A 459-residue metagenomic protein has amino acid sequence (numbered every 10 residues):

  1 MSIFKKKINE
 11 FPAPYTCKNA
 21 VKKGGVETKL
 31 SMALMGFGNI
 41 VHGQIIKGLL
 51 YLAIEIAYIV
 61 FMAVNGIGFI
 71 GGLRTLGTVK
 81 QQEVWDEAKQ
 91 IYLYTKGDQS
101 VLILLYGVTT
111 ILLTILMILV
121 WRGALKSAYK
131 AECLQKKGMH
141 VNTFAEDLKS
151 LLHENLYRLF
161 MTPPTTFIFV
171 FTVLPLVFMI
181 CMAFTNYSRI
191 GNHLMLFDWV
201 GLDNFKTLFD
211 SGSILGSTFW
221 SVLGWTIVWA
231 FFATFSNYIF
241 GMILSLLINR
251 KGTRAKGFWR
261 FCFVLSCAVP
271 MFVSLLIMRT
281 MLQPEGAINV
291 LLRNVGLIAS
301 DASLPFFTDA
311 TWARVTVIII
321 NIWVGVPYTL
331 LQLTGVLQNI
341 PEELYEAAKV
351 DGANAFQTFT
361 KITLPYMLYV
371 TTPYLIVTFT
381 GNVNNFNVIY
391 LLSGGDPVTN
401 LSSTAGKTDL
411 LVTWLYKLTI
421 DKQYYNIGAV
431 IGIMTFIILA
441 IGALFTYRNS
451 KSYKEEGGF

Functional and structural regions predicted by a protein language model:
S2-C17, G25-E27, A33-V41, I45-G48 (+5 more regions): N-terminal signal-anchor/first transmembrane alpha helix
K18-K22, N400-S402: A ubiquitous short alpha-helical element
G24-V26, S31, G36, L113 (+6 more regions): Generic detector of short alpha-helix boundary/capping microenvironments and adjacent low-complexity segments
N65-L73, L125, L156-F459: A structural signal for multi-pass alpha-helical bundles of membrane permease subunits that mediate small-molecule
L73-I111: Long, highly hydrophobic alpha-helical transmembrane signal-anchor segments
